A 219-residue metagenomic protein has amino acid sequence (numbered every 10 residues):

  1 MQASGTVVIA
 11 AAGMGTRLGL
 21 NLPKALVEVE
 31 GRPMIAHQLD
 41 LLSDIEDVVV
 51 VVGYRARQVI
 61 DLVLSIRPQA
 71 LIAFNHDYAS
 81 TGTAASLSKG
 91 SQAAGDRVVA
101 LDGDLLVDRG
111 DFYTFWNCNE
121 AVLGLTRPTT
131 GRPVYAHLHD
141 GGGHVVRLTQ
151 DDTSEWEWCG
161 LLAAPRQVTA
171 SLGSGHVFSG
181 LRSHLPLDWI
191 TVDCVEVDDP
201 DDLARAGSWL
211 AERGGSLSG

Functional and structural regions predicted by a protein language model:
M1-I9, R32-A100: Conserved N-terminal catalytic core of the sugar/cofactor nucleotidyltransferase
M1-V29: Glycine-rich N-terminal loop/short-helix segment of MobA-like nucleotidyltransferase
Q2-V7, E155-G219: Conserved alpha/beta core of the MobA/IspD/sugar-nucleotide pyrophosphorylase nucleotidyltransferase superfamily
L18, V59-V63, A206: Hydrophobic packing residues within well-ordered alpha-helices of enzyme cores
A25, Q69-L71, P186-D188: Conserved beta-strand segments of alpha/beta enzyme cores
A84-Q92, H137-H139, D201-G207: Short, surface-exposed amphipathic charged segments that create phosphate/polyanion-binding patches used for binding
D102-L106: The conserved acidic donor/metal-binding loop of glycosyltransferases
D108-L181, D188-I190: Conserved core of the sugar-phosphate nucleotidyltransferase
